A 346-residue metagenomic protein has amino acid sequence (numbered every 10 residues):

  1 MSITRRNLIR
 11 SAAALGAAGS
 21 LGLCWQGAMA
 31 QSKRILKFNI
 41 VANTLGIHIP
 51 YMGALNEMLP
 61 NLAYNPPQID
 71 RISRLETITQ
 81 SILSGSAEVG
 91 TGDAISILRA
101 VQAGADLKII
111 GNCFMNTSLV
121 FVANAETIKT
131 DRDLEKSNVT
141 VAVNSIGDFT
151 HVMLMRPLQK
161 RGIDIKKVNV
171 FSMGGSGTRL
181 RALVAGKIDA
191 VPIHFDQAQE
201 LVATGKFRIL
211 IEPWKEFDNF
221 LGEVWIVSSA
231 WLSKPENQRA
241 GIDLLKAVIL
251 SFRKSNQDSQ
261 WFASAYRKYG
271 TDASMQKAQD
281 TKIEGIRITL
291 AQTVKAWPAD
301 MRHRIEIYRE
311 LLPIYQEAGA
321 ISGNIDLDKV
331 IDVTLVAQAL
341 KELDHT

Functional and structural regions predicted by a protein language model:
M1-I3, N7: Secretory targeting signals
N7-A28: N-terminal export signals
M29-Q31, T346: Basic/polar N-terminal segments that are highly enriched at the extreme N-terminus, encompassing both cleavable
Q31-M173, G177-A185, D189-F195, I209-E212 (+1 more regions): Short, glycine-/small- and polar/acidic-enriched structural segments that line small-molecule recognition paths
M52, L98, M155, Q199 (+2 more regions): Predominant activation on well-ordered alpha-helical scaffold segments within soluble catalytic domains
I95, T178-D272: Pocket-lining segment of extracytoplasmic ligand-binding domains
P235-I321: Secondary-structure end/capping motifs
R309-T346: Conserved C-terminal helix/tail region of periplasmic/extracytoplasmic solute-binding proteins
